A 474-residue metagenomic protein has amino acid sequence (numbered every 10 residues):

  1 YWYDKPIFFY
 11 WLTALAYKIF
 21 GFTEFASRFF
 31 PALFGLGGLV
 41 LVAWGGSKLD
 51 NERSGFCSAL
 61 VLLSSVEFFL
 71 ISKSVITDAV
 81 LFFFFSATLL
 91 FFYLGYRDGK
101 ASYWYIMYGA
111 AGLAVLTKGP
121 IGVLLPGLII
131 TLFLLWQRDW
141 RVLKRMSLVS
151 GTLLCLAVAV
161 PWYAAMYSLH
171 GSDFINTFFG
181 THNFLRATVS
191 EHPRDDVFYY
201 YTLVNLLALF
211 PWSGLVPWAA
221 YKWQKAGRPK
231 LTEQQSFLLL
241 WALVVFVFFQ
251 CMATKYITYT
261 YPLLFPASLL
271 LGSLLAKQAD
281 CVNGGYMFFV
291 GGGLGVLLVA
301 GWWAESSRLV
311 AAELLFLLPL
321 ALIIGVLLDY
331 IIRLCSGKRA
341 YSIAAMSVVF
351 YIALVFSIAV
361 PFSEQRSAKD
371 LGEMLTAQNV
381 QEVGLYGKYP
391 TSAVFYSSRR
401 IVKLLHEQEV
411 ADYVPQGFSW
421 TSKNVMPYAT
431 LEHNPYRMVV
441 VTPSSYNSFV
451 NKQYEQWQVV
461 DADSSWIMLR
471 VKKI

Functional and structural regions predicted by a protein language model:
Y1-G285: Membrane-integral, polyisoprenol-dependent glycosyltransferases of the GT-C/oligosaccharyltransferase superfamily
Y105, A219-I474: Membrane-embedded architecture of ER/inner-membrane glycosylation machinery
